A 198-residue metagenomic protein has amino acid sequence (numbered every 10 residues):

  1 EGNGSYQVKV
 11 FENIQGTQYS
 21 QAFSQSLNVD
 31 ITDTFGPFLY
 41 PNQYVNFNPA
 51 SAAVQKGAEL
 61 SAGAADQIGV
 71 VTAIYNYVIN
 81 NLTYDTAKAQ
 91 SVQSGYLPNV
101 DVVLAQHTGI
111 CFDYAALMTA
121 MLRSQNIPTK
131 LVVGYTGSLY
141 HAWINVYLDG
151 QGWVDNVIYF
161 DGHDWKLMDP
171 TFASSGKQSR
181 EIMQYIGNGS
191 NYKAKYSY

Functional and structural regions predicted by a protein language model:
E1-I68, V154, G189-Y198: N-terminal accessory/pre-domain segments preceding catalytic cores
G2, H107, Y185-G187: Intrinsically disordered, low-complexity segments enriched in small/polar residues
V10, I79-N81, M118: Generic alpha-helical secondary structure signal
S20-A22, K88, V92, W143 (+2 more regions): General "foldedness" signal
P41-A105, H163, M168, A173-S174 (+1 more regions): Secondary-structure boundary elements
V70-I74, H107-L122: Active-site nucleophilic cysteine motif
K88-Q90, L97, T108, T129-S138: Catalytic cysteine-centered active-site loop
D113-N191, K195-Y198: Hydrophobic/aromatic-rich core segments of domains that either
